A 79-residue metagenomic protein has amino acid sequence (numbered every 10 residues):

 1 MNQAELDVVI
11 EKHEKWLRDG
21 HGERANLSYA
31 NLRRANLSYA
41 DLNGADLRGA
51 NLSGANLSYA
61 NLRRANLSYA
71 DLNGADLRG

Functional and structural regions predicted by a protein language model:
M1-N26: N-terminal capping/linker segments that flank leucine-rich repeat
D7, A75-G79: Short, intrinsically disordered, charge-balanced linker/junction segments flanking boundaries in proteins
